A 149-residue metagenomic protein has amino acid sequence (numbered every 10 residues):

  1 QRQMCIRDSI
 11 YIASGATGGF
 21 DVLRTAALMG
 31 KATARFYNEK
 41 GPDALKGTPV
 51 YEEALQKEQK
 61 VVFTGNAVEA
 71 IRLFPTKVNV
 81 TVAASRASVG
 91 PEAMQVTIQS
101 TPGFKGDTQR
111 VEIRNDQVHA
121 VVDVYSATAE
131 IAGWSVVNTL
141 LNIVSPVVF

Functional and structural regions predicted by a protein language model:
R2-I6: Short, small-residue-biased leader/transition segments that mark boundaries at the very start of proteins
S9-I12: Hydrophobic beta-strand scaffold residues
A16-F149: Active-site-lining helix/loop region of Rossmann-like oxidoreductase modules
